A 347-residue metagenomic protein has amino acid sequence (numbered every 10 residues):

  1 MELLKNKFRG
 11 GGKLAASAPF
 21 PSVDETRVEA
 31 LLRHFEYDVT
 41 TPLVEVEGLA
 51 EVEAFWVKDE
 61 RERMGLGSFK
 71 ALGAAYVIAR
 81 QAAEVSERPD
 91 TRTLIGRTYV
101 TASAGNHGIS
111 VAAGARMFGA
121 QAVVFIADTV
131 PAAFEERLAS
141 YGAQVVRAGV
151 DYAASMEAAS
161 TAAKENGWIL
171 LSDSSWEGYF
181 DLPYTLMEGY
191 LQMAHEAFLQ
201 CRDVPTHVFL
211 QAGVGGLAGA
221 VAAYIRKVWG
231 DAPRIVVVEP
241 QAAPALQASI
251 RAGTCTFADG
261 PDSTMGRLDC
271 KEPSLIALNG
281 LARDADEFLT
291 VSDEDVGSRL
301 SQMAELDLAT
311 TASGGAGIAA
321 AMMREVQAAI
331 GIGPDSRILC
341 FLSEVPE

Functional and structural regions predicted by a protein language model:
M1-E347: PLP-dependent amino-acid enzyme catalytic core
